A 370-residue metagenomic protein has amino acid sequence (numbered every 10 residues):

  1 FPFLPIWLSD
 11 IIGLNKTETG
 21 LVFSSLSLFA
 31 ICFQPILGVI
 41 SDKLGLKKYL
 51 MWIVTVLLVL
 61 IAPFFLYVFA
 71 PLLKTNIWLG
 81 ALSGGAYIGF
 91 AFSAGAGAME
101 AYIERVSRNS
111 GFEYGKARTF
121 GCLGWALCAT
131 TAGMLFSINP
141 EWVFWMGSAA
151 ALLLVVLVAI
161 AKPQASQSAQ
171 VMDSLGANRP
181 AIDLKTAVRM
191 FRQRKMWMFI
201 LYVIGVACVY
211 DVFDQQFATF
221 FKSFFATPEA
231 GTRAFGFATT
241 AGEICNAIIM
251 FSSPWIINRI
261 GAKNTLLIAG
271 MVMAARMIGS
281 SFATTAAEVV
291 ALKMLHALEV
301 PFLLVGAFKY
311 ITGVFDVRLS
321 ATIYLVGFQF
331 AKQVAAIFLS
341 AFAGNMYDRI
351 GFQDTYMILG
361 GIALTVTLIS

Functional and structural regions predicted by a protein language model:
F1-S27, I31, K195-F225: Helix-loop boundary and gating motifs at the non-cytosolic
L21-V39, F237-S252: Central cavity-lining transmembrane alpha-helices of secondary-active solute carriers, predominantly the Major
C32-L46, F136, I248-A262, Y347-D348: Helix-to-loop junctions at the C-terminal end of transmembrane segments in multipass secondary transporters
Y49-F64, N264-G279: Structural signature of the two symmetry-related core transmembrane helices
G84-G121: Cytoplasmic helix-loop-helix junction between adjacent transmembrane helices in 12-TM secondary transporters
V143-I160, D354-S370: Symmetry-related core transmembrane helices of the 12-TM Major Facilitator Superfamily/SLC fold
A161-I200, A226-T227: Juxtamembrane intracellular "pre-TM" segments in multi-pass secondary transporters
R318-R349: A late C-terminal transmembrane helix in Major Facilitator Superfamily
